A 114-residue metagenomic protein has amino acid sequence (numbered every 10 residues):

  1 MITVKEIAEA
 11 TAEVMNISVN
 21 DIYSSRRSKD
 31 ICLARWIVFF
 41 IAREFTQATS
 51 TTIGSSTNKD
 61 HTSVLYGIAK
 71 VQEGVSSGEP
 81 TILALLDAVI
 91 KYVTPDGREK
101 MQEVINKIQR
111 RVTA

Functional and structural regions predicted by a protein language model:
I2-I17: Thiotemplate assembly-line natural product biosynthesis machinery
I7, A48-T49, T81: Residues that mark the N-terminal boundary/hinge immediately upstream of a DNA-recognition element
E13-R35: Short, Lys/Arg-enriched anionic-surface-contact patches
I31-A48: Short, amphipathic alpha-helical "recognition" segments used to contact nucleic acids or chromatin
I41, Y66-A69: DNA-binding alpha-helical recognition surfaces that contact promoter or target DNA
T49-S56: Short alpha-helical "recognition helix" segments of helix-turn-helix
D60-L65: Helix-turn-helix DNA-binding helix
K70-A114: Intrinsically disordered, low-complexity basic tails/linkers immediately adjacent to helix-turn-helix/homeobox/MYB/SANT
